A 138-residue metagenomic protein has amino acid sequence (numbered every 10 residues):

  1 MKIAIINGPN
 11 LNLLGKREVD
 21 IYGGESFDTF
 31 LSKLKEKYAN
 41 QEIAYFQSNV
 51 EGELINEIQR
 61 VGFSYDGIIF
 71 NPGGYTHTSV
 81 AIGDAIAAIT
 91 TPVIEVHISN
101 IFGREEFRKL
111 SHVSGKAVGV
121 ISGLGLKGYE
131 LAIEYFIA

Functional and structural regions predicted by a protein language model:
M1-A4: Extreme N-terminal starter segment of soluble prokaryotic enzymes
P9-L11, G73-T76, S99-I101: Short glycine-rich anion-binding loops that position phosphate/pyrophosphate groups of nucleotides and phosphorylated
L14-D28: Glycine- and acidic-residue-enriched helix-capping/strand-helix junction motifs
A44-G52: Short beta->alpha junction loops
A44-Y45, I94, G103-A138: Short, glycine-/small-residue-rich phosphate/pyrophosphate-handling segment
E53-E57: Short acidic active-site motifs
V61-I68: Short acidic/histidine-rich motifs immediately flanking catalytic phosphotransfer sites in two-component signaling
S79-A88: Short Gly/Thr/Asp-enriched flexible loops that form oxyanion-binding sites at enzyme active sites
